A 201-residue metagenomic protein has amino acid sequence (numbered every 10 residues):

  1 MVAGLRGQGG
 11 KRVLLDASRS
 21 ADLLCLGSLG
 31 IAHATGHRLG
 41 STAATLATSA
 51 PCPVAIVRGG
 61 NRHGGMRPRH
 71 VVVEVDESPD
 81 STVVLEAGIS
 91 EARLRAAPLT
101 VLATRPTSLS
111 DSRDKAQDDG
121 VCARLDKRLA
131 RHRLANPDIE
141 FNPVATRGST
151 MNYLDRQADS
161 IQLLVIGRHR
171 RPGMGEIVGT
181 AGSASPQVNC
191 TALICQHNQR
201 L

Functional and structural regions predicted by a protein language model:
M1, R69-K115, L129, R133-V144 (+1 more regions): Small/aliphatic-rich secondary-structure junction motif
M1-L24, L134-L164, R168-P172, Q199-L201: Structural beta-alpha unit
M1-V57: Active-site-adjacent scaffolding segments
R6, D16, V101-R124, Y153: Acidic, proline/glycine-rich short linear motifs
L26-T45, P68, L163-Q187, N198-L201: Glycine-rich, Arg-bearing micro-motifs that act as flexible, cationic patches
L29-G30, G59-N61, T104-R105, H197-N198: Short, ordered loop/turn segments at secondary-structure junctions
C52, A96-P98, C190: Short glycine/serine/threonine/alanine-rich loop segments
R62-R69: Intrinsically disordered, low-complexity Ser/Thr-rich linker and spacer segments in cell-wall-related proteins
